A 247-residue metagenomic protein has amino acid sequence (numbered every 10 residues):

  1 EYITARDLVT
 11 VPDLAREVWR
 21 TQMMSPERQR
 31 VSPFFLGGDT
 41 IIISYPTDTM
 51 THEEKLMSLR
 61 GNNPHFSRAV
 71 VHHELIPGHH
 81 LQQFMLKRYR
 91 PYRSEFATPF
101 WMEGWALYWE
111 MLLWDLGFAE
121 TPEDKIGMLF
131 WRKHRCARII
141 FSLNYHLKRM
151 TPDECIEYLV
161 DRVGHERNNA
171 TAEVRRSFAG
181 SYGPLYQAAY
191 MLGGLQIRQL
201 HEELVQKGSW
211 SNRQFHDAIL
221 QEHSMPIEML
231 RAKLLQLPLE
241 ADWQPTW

Functional and structural regions predicted by a protein language model:
E1-W247: Long, His/Glu/Asp-enriched segments that create or flank divalent metal/ion-associated functional microenvironments
